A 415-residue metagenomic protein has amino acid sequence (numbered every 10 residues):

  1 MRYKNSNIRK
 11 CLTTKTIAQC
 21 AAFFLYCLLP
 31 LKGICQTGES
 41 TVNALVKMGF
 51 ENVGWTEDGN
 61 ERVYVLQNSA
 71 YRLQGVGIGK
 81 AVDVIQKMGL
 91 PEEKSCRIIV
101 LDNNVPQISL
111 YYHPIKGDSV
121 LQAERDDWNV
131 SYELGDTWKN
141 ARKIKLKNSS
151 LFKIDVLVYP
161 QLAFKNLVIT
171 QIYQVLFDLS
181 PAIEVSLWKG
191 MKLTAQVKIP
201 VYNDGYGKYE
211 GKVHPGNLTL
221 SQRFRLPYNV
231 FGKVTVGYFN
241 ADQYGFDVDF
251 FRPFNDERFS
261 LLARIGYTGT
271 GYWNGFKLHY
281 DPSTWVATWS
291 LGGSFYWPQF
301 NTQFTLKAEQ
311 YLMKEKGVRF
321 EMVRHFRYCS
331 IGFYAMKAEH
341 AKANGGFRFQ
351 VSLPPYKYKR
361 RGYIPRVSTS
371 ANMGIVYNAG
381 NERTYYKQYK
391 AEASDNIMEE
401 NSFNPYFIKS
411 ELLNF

Functional and structural regions predicted by a protein language model:
M1-T37: Bacterial Sec-dependent N-terminal signal peptides
I34-E39, A44-L45, G269-F347: A compositional/structural signature marking long, glycine- and acidic/polar-rich segments with frequent tryptophans
Q36-T219, P282, K409-F415: Outer-membrane beta-barrel initiation region
V65-N68, V156-V168, L193-V201, P227-F239 (+3 more regions): Transmembrane beta-strand segments that form the barrel wall of outer-membrane beta-barrel proteins
Q74, L167-V175, L187-K189, P200-P215 (+6 more regions): Solvent-exposed loop/turn segments connecting transmembrane beta-strands in outer-membrane beta-barrel proteins
V100-N140, P298-K314, H325-F415: Flexible, glycine-rich linker and terminal segments associated with outer-membrane beta-barrel/transport systems
I144-D155, S186-L193, R225-F231, N255-S260 (+2 more regions): Short loop/turn motifs that connect adjacent beta-strands in outer-membrane beta-barrel proteins
F177-L187, V213-L226, G245-I265, A287-W297 (+2 more regions): Feature captures outer-membrane beta-barrel proteins of Gram-negative bacteria and organelles
